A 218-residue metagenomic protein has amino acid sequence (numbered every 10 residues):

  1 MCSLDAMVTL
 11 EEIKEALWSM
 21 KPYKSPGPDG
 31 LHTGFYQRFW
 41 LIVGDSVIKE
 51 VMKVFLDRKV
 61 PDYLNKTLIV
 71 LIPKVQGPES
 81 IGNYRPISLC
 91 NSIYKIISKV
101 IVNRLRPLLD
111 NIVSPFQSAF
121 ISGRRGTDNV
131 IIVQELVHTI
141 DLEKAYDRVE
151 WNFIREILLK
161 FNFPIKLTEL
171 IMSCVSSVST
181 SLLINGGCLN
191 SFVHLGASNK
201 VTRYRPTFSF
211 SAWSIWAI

Functional and structural regions predicted by a protein language model:
M1-K24, P28-I218: Nucleotidyl polymerases of mobile genetic elements and RNA viruses
